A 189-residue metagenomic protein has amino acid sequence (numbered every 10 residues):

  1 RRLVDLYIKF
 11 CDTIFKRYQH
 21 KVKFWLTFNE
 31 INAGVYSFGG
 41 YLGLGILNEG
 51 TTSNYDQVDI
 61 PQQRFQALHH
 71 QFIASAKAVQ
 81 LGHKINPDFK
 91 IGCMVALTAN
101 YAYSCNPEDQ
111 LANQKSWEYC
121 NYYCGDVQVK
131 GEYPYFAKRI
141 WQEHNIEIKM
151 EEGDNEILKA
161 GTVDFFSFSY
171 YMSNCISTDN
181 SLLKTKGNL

Functional and structural regions predicted by a protein language model:
R1-L189: Active-site region of glycoside hydrolase catalytic domains
